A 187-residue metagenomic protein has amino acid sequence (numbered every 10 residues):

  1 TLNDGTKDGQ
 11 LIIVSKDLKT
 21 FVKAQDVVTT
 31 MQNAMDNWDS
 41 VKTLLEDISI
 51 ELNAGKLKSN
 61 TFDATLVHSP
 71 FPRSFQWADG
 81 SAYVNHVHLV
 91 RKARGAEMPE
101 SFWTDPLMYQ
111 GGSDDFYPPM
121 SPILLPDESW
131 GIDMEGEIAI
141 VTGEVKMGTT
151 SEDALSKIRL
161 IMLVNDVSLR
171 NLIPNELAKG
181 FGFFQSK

Functional and structural regions predicted by a protein language model:
T1-L107, G112-S113, S129: N-terminal non-catalytic cap/leader segment that marks the start of a structured domain
S74-K187: Glycine-enriched loop-and-adjacent helix/strand subsegments that border the catalytic/binding cleft of enzyme cores
